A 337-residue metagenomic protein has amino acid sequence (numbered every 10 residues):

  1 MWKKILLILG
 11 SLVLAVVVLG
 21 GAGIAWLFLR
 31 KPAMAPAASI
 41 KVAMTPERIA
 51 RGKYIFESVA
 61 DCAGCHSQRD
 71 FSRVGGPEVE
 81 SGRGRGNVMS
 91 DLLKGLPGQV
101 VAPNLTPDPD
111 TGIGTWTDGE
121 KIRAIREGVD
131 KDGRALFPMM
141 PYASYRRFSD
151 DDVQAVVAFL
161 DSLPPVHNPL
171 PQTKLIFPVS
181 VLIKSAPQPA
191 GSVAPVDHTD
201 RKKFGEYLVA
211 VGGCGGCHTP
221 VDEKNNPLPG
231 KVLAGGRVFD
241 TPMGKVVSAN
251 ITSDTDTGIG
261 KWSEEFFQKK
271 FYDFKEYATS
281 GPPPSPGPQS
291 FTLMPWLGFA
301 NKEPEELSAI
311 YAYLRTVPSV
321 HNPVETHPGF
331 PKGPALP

Functional and structural regions predicted by a protein language model:
W2-P36: N-terminal type II signal-anchor transmembrane helix that functions as the membrane-insertion/stop-transfer segment
G10-A15, L19, Y142-A143, F148-F204 (+2 more regions): Extended surface/linker regions that mediate inter-domain or inter-protein docking in multi-component redox
A33-E57, L182-A210, K224, T257-I259: Electrostatic cytochrome c docking/interface patches
P46-A63, K202-G215, V232-L233, K275 (+4 more regions): Sequence context surrounding c-type heme c attachment/ligation sites in exported
G52, V59-R69, K121, V156 (+5 more regions): The canonical Cys-X-X-Cys-His
Y54-Q99: Extracytoplasmic/periplasmic/luminal assembly and interaction segments in envelope/secretory/respiratory proteins
C65-F71, R126, P141, D161-S162 (+3 more regions): Detector for the c-type heme attachment site
R83-E120, A143-V153, K231-A278, P295-L307: Electron-transfer interface patches adjacent to heme c in soluble/periplasmic c-type cytochromes and di-/multiheme
